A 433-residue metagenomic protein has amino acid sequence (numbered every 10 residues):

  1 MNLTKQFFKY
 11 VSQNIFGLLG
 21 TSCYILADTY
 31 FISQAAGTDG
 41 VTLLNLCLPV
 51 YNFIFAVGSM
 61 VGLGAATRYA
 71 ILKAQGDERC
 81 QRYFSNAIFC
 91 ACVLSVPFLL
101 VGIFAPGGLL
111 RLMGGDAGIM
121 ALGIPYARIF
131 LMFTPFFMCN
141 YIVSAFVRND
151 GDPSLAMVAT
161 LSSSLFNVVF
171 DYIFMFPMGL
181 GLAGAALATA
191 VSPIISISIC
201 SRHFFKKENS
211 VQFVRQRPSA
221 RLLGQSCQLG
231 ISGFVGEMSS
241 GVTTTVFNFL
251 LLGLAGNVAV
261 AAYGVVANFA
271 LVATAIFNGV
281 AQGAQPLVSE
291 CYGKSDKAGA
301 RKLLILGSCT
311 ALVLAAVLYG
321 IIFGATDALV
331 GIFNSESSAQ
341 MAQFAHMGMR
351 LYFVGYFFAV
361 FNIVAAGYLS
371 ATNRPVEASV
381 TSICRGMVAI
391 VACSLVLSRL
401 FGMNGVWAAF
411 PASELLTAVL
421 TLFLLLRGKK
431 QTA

Functional and structural regions predicted by a protein language model:
M1-I15, Y69-F133, P177-I231, V288-G355 (+1 more regions): Short alpha-helical transmembrane segments in multi-pass integral membrane proteins
N14-L63, T67, F130-F137, G224-E290 (+5 more regions): Transmembrane helix-bundle signature of multi-pass secondary active exporters and lipid flippases
L26, A35-T38, L72, N149-D150 (+5 more regions): Helix-loop interface residues and adjacent transmembrane-helix termini in multi-pass membrane transporters, primarily
D28, A65, A105-P106, V143 (+10 more regions): Hydrophobic/aromatic residues in alpha-helical transmembrane segments
T29, T38-V41, P153, L182 (+4 more regions): Membrane-helix interface/capping residues of multi-pass secondary transporters
V41-L100, F137-A156, A262-G320, G324-T326 (+1 more regions): Small-residue-rich hydrophobic transmembrane alpha-helices
F53-A56, N167-Y172, I197-S201, L271-A275 (+3 more regions): Hydrophobic transmembrane alpha-helices of multi-pass small-molecule transporters
G62, I129-R148, A156-N167, A185-S198 (+4 more regions): Short runs within selected transmembrane alpha-helices of multi-pass transporters and secretion channels
